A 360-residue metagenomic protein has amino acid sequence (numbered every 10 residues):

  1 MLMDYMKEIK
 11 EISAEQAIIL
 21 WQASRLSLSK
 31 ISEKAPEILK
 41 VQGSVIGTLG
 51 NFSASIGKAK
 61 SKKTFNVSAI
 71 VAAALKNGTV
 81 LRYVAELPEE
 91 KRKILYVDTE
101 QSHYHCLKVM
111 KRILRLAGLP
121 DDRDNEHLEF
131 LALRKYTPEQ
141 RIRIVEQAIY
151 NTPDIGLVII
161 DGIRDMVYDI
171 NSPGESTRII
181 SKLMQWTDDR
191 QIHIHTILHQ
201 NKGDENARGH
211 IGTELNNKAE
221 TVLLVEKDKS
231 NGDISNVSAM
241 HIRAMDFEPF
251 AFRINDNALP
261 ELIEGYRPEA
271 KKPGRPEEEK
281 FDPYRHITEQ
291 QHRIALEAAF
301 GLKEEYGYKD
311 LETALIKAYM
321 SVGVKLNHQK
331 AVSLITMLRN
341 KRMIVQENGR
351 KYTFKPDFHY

Functional and structural regions predicted by a protein language model:
D4-S13, N151-D154, K229-Y360: C-terminal regions of RecA-like/P-loop NTPase motor modules
I9-I113, P356-F358: The Walker A/P-loop phosphate-binding site
E33-K40, Q140, G203-N206: Short gly/ser/thr-rich secondary-structure transition/capping motifs
A54-K58, G174-L262: Phosphate-binding/switch region of NTP-binding enzymes
A69-I70, H105-I113, I144, A148 (+4 more regions): Alpha-helical scaffold elements adjacent to nucleotide-binding pockets in ATP/GTP-utilizing enzyme cores
A73-N77, I113-L116, M166-D169, W186 (+3 more regions): Conserved, well-folded catalytic cores of nucleic-acid-processing and energy-transducing macromolecular machines
E86-E89, D121-D122, Y150-T152, Q185-R190 (+1 more regions): Conserved catalytic network of the ASCE P-loop NTPase/AAA+ motor domain
P88-N171: Conserved inter-motif catalytic segment of the P-loop NTP-binding fold
